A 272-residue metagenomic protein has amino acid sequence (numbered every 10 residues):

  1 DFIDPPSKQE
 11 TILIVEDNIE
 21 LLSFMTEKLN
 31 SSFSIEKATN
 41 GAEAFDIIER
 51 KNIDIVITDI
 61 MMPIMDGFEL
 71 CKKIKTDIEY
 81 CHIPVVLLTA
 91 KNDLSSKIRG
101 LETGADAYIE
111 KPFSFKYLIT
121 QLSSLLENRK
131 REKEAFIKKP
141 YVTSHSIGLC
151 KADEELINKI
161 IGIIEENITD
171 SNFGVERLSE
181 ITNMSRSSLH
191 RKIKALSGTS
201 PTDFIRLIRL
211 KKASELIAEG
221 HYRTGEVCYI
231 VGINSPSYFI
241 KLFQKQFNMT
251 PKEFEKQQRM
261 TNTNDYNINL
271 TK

Functional and structural regions predicted by a protein language model:
S23-E27: Charged docking surfaces used in two-component/phosphorelay signaling
K37-I55: Acidic, metal-coordinating helix/loop segments flanking the phosphotransfer/catalytic sites of two-component signaling
M62, I74: Receiver (REC) domain active-site loop signature in two-component systems and cognate sites in sensor histidine kinases
F113-L122, L126: C-terminal output helix
V175-F204, C228-E253: Basic/polar phosphate-binding segments, predominantly the helix-turn-helix DNA-binding elements of transcriptional
A195-N234, K256-K272: Terminal helix-turn-helix DNA-binding modules in bacterial transcription factors
